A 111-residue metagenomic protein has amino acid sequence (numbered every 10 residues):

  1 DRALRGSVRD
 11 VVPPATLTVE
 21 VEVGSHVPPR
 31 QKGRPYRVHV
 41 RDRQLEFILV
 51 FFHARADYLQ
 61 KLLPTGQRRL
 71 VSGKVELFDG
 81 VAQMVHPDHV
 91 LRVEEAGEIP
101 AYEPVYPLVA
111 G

Functional and structural regions predicted by a protein language model:
D1-G24: OB-fold nucleic-acid-binding modules
R9-V11, A15, P28-G111: Upstream accessory/linker segments immediately N-terminal to the RecA-like ATPase cores of bacterial MutS and a subset
